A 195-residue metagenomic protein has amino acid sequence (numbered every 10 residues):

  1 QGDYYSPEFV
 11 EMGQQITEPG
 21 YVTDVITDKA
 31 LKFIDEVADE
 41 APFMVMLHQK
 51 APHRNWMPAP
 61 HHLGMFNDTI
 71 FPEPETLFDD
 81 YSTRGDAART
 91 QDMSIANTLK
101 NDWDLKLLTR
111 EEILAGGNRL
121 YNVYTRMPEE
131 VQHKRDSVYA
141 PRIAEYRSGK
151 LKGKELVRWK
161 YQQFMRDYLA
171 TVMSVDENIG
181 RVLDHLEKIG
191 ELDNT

Functional and structural regions predicted by a protein language model:
G2-G20, I34-E40, M46-T195: Active-site-proximal cap/lid insertion segments
I26-T27: Alpha-helical segment that forms one wall of the substrate-binding/catalytic cleft in peptidoglycan-active domains
